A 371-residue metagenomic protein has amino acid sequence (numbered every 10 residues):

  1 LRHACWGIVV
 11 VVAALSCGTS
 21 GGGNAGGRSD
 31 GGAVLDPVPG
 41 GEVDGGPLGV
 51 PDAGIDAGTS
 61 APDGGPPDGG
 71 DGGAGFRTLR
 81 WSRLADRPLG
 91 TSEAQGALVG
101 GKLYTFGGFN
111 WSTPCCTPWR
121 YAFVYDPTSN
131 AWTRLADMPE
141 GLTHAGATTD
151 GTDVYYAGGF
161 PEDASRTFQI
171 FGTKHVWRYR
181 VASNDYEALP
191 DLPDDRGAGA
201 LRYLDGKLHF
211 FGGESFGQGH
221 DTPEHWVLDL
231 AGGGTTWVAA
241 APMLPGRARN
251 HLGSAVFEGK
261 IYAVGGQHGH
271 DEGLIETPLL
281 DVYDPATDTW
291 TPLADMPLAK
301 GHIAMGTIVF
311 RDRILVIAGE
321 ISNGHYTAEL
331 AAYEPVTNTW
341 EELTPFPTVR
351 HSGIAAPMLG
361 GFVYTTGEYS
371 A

Functional and structural regions predicted by a protein language model:
L1-S16: Sec-dependent bacterial lipoprotein signal peptides
I8-V11, A33, P37, E42 (+7 more regions): Detector for intrinsically disordered, low-structure N-terminal pre-sequences
V12-R77: Ser/Thr-rich, Pro/Gly/Ala-heavy low-complexity intrinsically disordered linkers and tails of secreted extracellular
T19-G21, G72-A371: Kelch-like beta-propeller repeat domains
